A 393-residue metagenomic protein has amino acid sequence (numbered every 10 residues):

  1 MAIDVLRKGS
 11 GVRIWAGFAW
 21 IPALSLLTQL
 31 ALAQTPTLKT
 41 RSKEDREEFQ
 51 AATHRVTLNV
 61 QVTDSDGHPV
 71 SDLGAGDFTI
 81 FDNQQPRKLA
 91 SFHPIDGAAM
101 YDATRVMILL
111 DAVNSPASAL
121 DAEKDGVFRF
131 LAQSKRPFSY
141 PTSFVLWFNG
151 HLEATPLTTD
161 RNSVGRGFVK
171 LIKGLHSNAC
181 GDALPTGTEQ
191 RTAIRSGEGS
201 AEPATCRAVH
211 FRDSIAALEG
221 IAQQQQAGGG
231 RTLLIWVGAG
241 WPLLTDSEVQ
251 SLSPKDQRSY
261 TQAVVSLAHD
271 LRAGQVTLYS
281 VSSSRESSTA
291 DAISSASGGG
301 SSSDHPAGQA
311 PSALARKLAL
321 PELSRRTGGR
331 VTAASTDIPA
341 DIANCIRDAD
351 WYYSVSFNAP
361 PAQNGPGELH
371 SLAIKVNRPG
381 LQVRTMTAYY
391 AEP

Functional and structural regions predicted by a protein language model:
M1-A16: N-terminal secretory signal peptides that target proteins for export/translocation
G9, L24-L27, R41, V56: Intrinsically disordered, low-complexity segments enriched in Ser/Pro/Gly/Ala and basic residues
A16-Q29: Bacterial N-terminal signal peptides
L32-P393: Scaffold/interface architecture of coatomer-like assemblies
